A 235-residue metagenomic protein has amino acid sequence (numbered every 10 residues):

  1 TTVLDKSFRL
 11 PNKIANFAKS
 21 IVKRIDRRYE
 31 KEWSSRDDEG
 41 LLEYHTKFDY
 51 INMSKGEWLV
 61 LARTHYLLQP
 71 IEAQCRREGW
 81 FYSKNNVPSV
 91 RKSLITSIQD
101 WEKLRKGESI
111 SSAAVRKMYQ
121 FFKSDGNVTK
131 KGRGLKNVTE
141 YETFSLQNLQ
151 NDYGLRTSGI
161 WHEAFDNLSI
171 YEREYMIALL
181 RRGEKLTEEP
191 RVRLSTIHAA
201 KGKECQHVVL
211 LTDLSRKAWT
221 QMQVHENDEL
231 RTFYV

Functional and structural regions predicted by a protein language model:
T1-V235: The feature marks helicase ATPase cores and/or their adjacent C-terminal helical subdomains in SF1/SF2/AAA+ helicases
